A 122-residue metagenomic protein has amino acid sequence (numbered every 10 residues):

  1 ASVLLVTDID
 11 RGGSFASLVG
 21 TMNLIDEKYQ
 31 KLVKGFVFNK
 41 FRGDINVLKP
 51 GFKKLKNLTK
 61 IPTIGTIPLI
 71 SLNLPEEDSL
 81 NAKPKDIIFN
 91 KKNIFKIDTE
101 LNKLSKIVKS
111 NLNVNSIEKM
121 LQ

Functional and structural regions predicted by a protein language model:
A1-D10: Inter-motif core of Ras-like GTPase G domains
F15, V19-Q122: C-terminal lobe/tail of nucleotide-utilizing enzymes
